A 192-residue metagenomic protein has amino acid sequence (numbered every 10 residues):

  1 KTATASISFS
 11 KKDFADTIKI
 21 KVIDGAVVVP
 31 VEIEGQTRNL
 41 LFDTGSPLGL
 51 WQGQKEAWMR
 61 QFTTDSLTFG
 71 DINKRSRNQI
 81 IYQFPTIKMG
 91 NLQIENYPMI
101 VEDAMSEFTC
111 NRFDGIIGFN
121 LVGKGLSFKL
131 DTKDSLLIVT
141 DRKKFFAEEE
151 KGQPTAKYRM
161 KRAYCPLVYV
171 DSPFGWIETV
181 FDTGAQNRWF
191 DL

Functional and structural regions predicted by a protein language model:
K1-L192: Pepsin/retropepsin-fold aspartyl endopeptidases
